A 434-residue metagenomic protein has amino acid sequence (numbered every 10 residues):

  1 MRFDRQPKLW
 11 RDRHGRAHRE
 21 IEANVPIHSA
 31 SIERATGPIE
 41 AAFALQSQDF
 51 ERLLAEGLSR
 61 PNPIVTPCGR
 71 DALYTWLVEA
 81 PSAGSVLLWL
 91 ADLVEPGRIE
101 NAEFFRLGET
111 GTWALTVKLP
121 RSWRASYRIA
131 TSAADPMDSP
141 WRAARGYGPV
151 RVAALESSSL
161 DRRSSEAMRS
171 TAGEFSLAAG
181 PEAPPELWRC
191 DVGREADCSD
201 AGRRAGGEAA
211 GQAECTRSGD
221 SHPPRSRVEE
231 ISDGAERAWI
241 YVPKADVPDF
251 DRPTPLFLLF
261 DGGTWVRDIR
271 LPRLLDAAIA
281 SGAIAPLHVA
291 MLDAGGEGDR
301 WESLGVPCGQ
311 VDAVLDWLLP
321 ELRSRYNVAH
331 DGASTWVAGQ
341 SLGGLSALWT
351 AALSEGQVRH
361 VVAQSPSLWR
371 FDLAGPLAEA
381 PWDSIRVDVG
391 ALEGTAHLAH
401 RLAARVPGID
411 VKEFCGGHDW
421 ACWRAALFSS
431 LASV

Functional and structural regions predicted by a protein language model:
R2-V78: Non-catalytic, glycine-rich low-complexity segments
L53-L58, N62-S122, S132-A209, E214-S221: Aromatic-rich carbohydrate-binding modules that target alpha-glucans
R121-S122, A133-M137, W141, D246-A277: Short, surface-exposed "cap/lid" segments of acyl-processing enzymes
W123-A133, T254, Q310, V314 (+2 more regions): Short beta-strand segments enriched for Tyr within beta-sheet-rich domains, predominantly fibronectin type III
D233-P248: A short loop-to-beta-strand scaffold at the N-terminal edge of the catalytic core in hydrolase folds
L258-S324: Cap/lid segment of the alpha/beta-hydrolase catalytic domain
R270, D331-P381: Primarily recognizes the serine-hydrolase "nucleophile elbow" in alpha/beta-hydrolase and SGNH/GDSL folds
A363-L431: The feature captures the conserved acid-bearing segment of alpha/beta-hydrolase catalytic domains
